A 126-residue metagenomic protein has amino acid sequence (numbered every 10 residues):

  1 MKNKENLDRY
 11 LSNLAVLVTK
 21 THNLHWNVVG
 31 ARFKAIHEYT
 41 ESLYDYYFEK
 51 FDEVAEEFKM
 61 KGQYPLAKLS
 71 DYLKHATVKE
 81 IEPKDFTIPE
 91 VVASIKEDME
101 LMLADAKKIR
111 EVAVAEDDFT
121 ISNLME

Functional and structural regions predicted by a protein language model:
M1-D8: Extreme N-terminal tail/first-helix region
N3, V29, F33-I36, D85-I88 (+1 more regions): A short, mixed-charge helix-start or loop-turn motif at secondary-structure junctions
D8, S12-A15, E41, D45-D52 (+3 more regions): Generic structural signal for well-ordered, non-transmembrane alpha-helical segments in soluble/cytosolic regions
L17-S42, D105-I121: Helix-loop segments that flank and shape redox-cofactor active sites
V28, F33, P65, L69-L73 (+2 more regions): Long, contiguous binding/interaction regions
K34-D71: Conserved alpha-helical segments that form or flank metal/cofactor-binding pockets of metalloenzymes
D52, E56, A76-E126: Acidic/histidine-rich alpha-helical segments that form the ligand environment of transition-metal centers
